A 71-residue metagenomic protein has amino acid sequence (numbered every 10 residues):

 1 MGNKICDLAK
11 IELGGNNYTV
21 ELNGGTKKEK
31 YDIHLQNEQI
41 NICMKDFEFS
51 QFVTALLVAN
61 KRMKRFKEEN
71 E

Functional and structural regions predicted by a protein language model:
M1-E71: Positively charged, low-complexity terminal tracts and the immediately adjacent first secondary-structure elements
